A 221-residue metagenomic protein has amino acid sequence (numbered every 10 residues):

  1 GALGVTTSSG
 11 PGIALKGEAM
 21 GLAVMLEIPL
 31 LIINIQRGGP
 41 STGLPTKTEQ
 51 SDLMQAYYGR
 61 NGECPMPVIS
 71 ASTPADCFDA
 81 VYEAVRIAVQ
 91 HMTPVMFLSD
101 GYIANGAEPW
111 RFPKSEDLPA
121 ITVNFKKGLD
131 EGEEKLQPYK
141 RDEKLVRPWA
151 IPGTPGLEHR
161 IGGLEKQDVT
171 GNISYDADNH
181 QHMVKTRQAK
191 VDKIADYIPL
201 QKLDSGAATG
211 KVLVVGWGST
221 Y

Functional and structural regions predicted by a protein language model:
G1-Y58, P67-A88: Thiamine diphosphate
A2-V5, C64-P65, A207-V212: Short, surface-exposed connector motifs at secondary-structure boundaries
G17-A19, P40-P45, C64-S72, I103-E108 (+1 more regions): Low-complexity, flexible helical/coil segments
A80, V85-Y221: Flexible, low-complexity linker and terminal segments
